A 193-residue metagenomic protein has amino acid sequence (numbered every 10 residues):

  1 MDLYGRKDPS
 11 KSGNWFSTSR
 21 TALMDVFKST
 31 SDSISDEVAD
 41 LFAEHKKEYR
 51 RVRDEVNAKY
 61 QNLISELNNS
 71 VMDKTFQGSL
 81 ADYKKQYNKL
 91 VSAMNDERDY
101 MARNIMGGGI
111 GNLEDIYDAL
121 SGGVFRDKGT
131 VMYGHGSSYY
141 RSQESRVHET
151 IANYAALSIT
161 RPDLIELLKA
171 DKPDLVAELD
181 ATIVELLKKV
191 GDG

Functional and structural regions predicted by a protein language model:
M1-G193: Active-site-flanking segments in enzyme catalytic domains
